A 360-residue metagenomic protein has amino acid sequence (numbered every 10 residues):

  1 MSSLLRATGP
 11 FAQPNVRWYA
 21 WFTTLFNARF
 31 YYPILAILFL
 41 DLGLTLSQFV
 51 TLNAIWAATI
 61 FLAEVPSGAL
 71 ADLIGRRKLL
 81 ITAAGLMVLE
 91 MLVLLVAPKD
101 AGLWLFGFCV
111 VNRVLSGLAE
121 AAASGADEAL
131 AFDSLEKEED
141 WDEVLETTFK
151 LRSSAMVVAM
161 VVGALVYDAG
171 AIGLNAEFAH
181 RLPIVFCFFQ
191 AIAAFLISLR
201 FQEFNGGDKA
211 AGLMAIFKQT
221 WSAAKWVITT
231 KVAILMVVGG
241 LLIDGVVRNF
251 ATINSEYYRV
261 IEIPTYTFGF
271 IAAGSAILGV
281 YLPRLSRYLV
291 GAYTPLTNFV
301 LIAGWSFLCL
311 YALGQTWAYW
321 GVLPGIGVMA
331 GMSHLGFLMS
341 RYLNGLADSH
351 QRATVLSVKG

Functional and structural regions predicted by a protein language model:
S2-Q13, Q202-V238: Juxtamembrane intracellular "pre-TM" segments in multi-pass secondary transporters
W18-I37, L52-A71, G75-K78, A83-A84 (+6 more regions): Substrate-agnostic recognition of the 12-TM MFS/MFS-like secondary transporter fold
D41, L95, D100, M156-I184 (+2 more regions): Transmembrane alpha-helix termini and helix-breaking/packing motifs in multi-pass membrane transporters
T45, G75-R76, A179, I263 (+2 more regions): A helix-boundary/kink motif common to multi-pass secondary transporters, especially Major Facilitator Superfamily
R76-T82, P183, T294-L301: Juxtamembrane helix-start motifs in multi-pass secondary transporters
G85-L103, C109, A303-W317: C-terminal ends and interior cores of transmembrane alpha-helices in multi-pass membrane transporters/permeases
F178-H180, C187-G212: Helix-loop junctions on the cytosolic side of multi-pass membrane transporters, especially the intracellular loop
L296-M339: C-terminal transmembrane helical hairpin of 12-TM major facilitator-type secondary transporters
